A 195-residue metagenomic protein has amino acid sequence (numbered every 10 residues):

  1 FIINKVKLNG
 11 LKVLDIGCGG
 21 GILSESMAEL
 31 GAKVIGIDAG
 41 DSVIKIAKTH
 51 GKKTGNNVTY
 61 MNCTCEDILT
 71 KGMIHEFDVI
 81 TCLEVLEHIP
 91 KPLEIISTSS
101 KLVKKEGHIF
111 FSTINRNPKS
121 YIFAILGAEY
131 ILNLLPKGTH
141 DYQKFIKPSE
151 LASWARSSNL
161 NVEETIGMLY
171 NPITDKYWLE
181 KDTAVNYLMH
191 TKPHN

Functional and structural regions predicted by a protein language model:
F1-L11: Conserved alpha-helix/loop element of class I SAM-dependent methyltransferases that forms part of the SAM/SAH-binding
L11-G17: Conserved class I S-adenosyl-L-methionine
I22-I68: Class I SAM-dependent methyltransferase SAM/SAH-binding core
T81: A conserved beta-strand element that flanks and buttresses the S-adenosyl-L-methionine
E94-K105: A short glycine-rich, Lys/Arg-flanked "PGG" loop and its adjoining helix->strand segment in the class I
F110-L132: Conserved class I S-adenosyl-L-methionine
N133-E150: Acceptor-substrate binding/catalytic loop of class I
K176-N195: Core SAM-dependent methyltransferase catalytic element
